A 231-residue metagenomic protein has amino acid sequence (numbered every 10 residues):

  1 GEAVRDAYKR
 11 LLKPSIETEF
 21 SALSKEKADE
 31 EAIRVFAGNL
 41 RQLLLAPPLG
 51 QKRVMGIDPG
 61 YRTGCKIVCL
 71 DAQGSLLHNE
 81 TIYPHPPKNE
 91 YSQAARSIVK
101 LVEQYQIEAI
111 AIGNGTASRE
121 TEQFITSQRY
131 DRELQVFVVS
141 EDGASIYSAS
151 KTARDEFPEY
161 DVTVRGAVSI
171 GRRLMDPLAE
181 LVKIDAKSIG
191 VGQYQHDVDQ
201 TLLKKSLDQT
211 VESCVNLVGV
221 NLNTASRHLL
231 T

Functional and structural regions predicted by a protein language model:
G1-G50: Extended, charged alpha/beta regions that create polyanion-binding interfaces
P48-L76, L174: Gly/Thr-rich phosphate-binding beta-strand-loop-beta motif of the actin/hexokinase/Hsp70
P59, A72-Q73, T81-I82, G115 (+3 more regions): Short, ordered loop/turn segments at secondary-structure junctions
G64-A72, E80-I82, T121-F124, Y147-P158 (+3 more regions): Short acidic, glycine/serine/threonine-rich loops at helix termini
G74-I107, A111: Nucleic-acid-processing active sites and adjacent nucleic-acid-binding tracks, predominantly divalent metal-dependent
I107-A117, F137: Short glycine-rich phosphate-binding loop at a beta-alpha junction
E120-A144: Short acidic, glycine/proline-enriched helix-loop-strand junctions
I146, D155-T231: Long, highly charged, low-complexity intrinsically disordered interaction regions that mediate electrostatic DNA/RNA
